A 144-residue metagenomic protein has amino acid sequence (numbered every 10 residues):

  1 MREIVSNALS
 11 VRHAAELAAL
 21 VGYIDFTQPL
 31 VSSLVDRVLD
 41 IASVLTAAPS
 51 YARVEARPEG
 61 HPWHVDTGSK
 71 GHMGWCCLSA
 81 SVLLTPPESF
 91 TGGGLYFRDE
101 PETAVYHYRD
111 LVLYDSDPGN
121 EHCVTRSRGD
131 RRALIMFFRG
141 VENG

Functional and structural regions predicted by a protein language model:
M1-L111, G119-G144: Fe(II)/2-oxoglutarate oxygenase catalytic core
